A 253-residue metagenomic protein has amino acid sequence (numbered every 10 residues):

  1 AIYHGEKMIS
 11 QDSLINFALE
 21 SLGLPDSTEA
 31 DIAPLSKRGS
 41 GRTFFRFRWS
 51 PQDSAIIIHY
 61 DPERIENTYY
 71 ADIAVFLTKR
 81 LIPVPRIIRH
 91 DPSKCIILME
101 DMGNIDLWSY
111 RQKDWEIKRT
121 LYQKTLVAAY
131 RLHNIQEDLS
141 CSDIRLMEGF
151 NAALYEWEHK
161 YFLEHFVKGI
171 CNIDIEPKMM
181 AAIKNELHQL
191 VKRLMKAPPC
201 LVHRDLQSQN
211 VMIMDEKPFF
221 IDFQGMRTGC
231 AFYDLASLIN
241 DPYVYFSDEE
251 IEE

Functional and structural regions predicted by a protein language model:
A1-K7: Short, Lys/Arg-enriched N-terminal segments with co-localized hydrophobic residues within the first ~10-30 amino acids
L14, A18-L24, E137-E148, A153 (+2 more regions): An alpha-helical support segment within catalytic cores of ATP-dependent transferases
E20-A30, R80-I82: Short secondary-structure junctions
S27-F45: ATP-binding glycine-rich phosphate-binding loop
S36, F45-W157, Y161, K168: ATP-binding pocket architecture of kinase catalytic cores
G41-R48, I57, L132, L187-Y233 (+1 more regions): Active-site acidic catalytic loop and adjacent metal/ATP-binding pocket of ATP-dependent phosphoryl transfer enzymes
Y69, K124, A182, E186 (+1 more regions): Charged catalytic carboxylate motif
Y161-I170, F232-E253: Active-site activation/catalytic loop segments of kinase-like enzymes and analogous catalytic loops in related
